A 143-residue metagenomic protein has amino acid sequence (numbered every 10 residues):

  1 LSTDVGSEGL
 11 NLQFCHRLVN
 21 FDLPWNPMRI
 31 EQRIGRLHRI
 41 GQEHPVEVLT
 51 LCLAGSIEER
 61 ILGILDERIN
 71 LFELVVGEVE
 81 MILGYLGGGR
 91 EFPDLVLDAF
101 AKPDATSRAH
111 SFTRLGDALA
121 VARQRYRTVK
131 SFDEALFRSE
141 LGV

Functional and structural regions predicted by a protein language model:
L1, L10-L23, V46-T50: A short beta-strand element within the Helicase C-terminal
L1-T3, G35: Structural recognition of the conserved hydrophobic beta-strand(s) that form the central parallel beta-sheet of P-loop
V5-E8, P24-P27, H38-R39, C52-E58: Conserved nucleotide-binding/hydrolysis micro-motifs of P-loop NTPases
G9-C15, L37-Q42, I61-L62: Short regulatory helix/loop adjacent to the ATP-binding pocket of P-loop NTPases
C15-L18, I34, I64-I69: Short secondary-structure boundary/capping segments
N26-V48, L65: Conserved SF2 helicase motif VI
H44-V143: C-terminal accessory region of SF2 helicases/translocases
